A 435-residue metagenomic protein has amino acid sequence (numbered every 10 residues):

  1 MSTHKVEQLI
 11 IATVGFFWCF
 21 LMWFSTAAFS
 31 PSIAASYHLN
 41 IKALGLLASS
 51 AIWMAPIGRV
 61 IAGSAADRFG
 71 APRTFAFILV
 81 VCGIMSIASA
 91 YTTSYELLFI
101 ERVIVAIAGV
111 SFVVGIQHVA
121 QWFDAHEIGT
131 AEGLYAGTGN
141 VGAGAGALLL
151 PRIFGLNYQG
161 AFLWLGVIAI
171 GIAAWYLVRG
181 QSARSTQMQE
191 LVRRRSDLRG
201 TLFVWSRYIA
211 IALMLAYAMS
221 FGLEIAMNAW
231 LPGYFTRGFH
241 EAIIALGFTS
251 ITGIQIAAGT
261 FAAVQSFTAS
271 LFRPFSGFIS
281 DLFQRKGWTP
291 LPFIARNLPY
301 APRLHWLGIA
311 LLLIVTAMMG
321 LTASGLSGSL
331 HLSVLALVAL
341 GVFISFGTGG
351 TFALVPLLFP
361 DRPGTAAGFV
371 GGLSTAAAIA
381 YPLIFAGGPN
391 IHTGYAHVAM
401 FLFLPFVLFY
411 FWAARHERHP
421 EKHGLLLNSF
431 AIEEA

Functional and structural regions predicted by a protein language model:
M1-S2, A183-L213, S429-A435: Juxtamembrane intracellular "pre-TM" segments in multi-pass secondary transporters
T26-A27, Y208-G277, T348: Extracytoplasmic gate region of multi-pass secondary transporters
H38, G70, Y91-E96, D124 (+1 more regions): Helix-breaking motifs and short loop linkers at transmembrane-helix boundaries and internal kinks in secondary membrane
I57-E96: Conserved MFS/SLC helix-loop-helix module at the cytosolic interface between two early adjacent transmembrane helices
F75, L98, L304-L307: Primarily marks hydrophobic transmembrane alpha-helices of the MFS/SLC 12-helix fold
M85, E96-I104, H331-A339: Paired small-residue
E101-T138: Cytoplasmic helix-loop-helix junction between adjacent transmembrane helices in 12-TM secondary transporters
Y135-R184: Helix-loop-helix hairpin linking two adjacent transmembrane segments in secondary transporters
